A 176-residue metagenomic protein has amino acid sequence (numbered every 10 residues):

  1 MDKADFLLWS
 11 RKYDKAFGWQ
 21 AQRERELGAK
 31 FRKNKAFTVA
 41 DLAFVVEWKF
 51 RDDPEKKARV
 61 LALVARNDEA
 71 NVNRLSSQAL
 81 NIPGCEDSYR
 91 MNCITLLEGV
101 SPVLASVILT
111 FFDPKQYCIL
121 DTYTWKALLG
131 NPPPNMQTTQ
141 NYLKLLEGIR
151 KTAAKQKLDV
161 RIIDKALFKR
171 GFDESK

Functional and structural regions predicted by a protein language model:
M1-F50, Y117-K176: C-terminal accessory module of base-excision DNA glycosylases/AP lyases that mediates lesion recognition and DNA
M1-K3, K30-N34, W48, S77-G84 (+1 more regions): Short, mixed-charge, low-aromatic patches
K35, G84-R90, L109-T110, A153 (+1 more regions): Homeobox/homeodomain signature
V45-D52, A79, P83, L97 (+3 more regions): Generic structural signal for hydrophobic core residues of well-folded globular domains
P54, L104-S106, I162: A generic structural-conservation signal
P54-V100: Helix-hairpin-helix/helix-loop-helix acidic hairpins
L75-A79, Q116, L167: Generic hydrophobic, helix-prone segments enriched in Leu/Val/Ile
Y89-L129: Catalytic DNA-binding helix-loop module of base-excision-repair DNA glycosylases/AP lyases
